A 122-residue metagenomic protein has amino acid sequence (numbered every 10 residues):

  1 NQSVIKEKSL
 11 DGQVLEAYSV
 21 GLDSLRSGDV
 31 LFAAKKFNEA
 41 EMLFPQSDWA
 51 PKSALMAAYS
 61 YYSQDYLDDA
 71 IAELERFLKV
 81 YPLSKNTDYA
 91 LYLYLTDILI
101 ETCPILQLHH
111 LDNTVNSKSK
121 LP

Functional and structural regions predicted by a protein language model:
N1-P122: Acidic, polar-rich low-complexity tracts and alpha-helical solenoid repeat scaffolds
